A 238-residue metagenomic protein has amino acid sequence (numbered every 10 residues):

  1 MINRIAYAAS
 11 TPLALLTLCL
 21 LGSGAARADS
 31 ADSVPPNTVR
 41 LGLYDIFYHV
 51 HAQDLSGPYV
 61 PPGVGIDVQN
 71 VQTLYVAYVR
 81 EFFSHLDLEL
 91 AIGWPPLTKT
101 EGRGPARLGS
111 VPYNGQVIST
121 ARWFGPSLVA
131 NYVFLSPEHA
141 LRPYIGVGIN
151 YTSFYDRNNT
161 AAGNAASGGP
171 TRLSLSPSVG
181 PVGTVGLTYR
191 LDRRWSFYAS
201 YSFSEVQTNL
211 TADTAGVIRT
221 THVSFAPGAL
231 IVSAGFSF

Functional and structural regions predicted by a protein language model:
M1-P35: Cleavable N-terminal export/targeting peptides
G24-V79, G235-S237: Short glycine/proline- and aromatic-enriched beta-strand/turn motifs that initiate or cap beta-hairpins
D29-S30, D45-F47, A77-A161, F225-F238: Gram-negative (and chloroplast) outer-membrane scaffold detector with strong preference for beta-barrel transmembrane
N37-V39, Q72-V76, F124-L128, V179-V185 (+1 more regions): Hydrophobic, lipid-facing positions within transmembrane beta-strands of outer-membrane proteins
H51-P58, T100-R107, Y155-A166, L210-V217: Outer-membrane beta-barrel translocator domains and adjoining extracellular loop/strand segments of Gram-negative
Y59-V64, V111-S119, A166-L173, A215-H222: Extracellular loop and loop/strand-boundary signature of outer-membrane beta-barrel proteins
I66-Q72, I118-G125, L173-G180, H222-A226: Short sequence motifs at beta-strands and strand-loop junctions characteristic of Gram-negative outer-membrane
L97-K99, G183, L191-F238: Predominantly the C-terminal beta-signal and adjacent terminal strand-loop region of outer-membrane beta-barrel
